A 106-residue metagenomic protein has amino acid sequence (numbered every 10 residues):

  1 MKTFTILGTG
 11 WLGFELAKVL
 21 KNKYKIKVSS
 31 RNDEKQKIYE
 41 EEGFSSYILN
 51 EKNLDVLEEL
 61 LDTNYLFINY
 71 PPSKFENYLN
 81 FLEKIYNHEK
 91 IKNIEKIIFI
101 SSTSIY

Functional and structural regions predicted by a protein language model:
T3, N64-Y65, K96: Structural motif
F4-G8: Conserved N-terminal Rossmann-fold NAD(P)-binding element of oxidoreductases
G13-F14: N-terminal Rossmann-fold NAD(P) dinucleotide-binding loop
N22-I26: A generic structural motif
K27-E34, L49-K52: N-terminal Rossmann-fold cofactor-binding loop
E34-I48: Short, conserved SAM-binding/catalytic segment of Class I S-adenosyl-L-methionine-dependent methyltransferases
F44-K84, H88: NAD(P)H-binding glycine-rich loop region in Rossmannoid oxidoreductase-like domains and their noncatalytic homologs
Y86-Y106: Conserved Rossmann-fold NAD(P)-dependent oxidoreductase catalytic core, especially the SDR/UDP-sugar
